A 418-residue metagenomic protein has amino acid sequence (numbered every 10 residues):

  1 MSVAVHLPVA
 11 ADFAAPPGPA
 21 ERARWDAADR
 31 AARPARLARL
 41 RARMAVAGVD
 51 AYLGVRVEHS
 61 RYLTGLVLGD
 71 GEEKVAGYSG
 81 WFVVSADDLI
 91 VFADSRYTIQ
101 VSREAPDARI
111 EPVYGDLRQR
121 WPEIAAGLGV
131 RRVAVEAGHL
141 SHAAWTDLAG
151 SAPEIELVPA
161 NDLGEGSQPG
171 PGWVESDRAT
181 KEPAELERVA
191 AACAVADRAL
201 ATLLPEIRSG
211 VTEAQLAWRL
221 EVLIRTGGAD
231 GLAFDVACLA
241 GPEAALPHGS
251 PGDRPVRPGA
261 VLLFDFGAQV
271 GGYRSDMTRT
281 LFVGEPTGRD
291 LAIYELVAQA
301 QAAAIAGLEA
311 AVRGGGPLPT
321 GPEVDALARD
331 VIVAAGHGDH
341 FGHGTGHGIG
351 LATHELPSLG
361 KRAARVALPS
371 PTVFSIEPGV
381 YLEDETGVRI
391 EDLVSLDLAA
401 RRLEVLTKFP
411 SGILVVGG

Functional and structural regions predicted by a protein language model:
M1-G418: Active-site neighborhoods and metal-handling regions in enzymes and metal-associated proteins
